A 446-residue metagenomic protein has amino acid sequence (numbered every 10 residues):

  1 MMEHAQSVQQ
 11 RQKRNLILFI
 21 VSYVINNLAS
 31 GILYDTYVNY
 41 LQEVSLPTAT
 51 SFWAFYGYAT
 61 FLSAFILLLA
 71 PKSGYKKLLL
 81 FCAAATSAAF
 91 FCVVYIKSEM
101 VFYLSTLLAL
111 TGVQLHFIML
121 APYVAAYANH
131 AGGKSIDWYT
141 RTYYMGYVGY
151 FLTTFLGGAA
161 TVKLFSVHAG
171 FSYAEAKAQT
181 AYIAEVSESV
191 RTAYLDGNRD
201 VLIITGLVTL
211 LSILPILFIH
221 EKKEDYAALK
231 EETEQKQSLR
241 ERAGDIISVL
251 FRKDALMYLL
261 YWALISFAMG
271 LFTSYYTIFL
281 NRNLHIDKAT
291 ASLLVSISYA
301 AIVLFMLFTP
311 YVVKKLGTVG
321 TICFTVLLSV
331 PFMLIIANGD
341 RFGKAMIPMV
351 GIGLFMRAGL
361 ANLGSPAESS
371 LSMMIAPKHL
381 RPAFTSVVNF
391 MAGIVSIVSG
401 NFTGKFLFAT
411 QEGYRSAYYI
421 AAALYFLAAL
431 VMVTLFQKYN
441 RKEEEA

Functional and structural regions predicted by a protein language model:
M1-K13, H220-L260: Juxtamembrane intracellular "pre-TM" segments in multi-pass secondary transporters
A5-T60, L256-L284, T290-L294: Helix-loop boundary and gating motifs at the non-cytosolic
S51-L69, S296-F308: Central cavity-lining transmembrane alpha-helices of secondary-active solute carriers, predominantly the Major
S63-Y75, F305-T318, L407-F408: Helix-to-loop junctions at the C-terminal end of transmembrane segments in multipass secondary transporters
A84-S98, L328-G343: C-terminal ends and interior cores of transmembrane alpha-helices in multi-pass membrane transporters/permeases
L115-N129, L363-A376: Intracellular juxtamembrane helix-capping segments at the cytosolic ends of symmetry-related transmembrane helices
V162-G206, K405-Y425: A membrane-interface helix-boundary motif in multi-pass transporters
H168-A184, H220-G244, R441-A446: Flexible cytoplasmic inter-helical loops of multi-pass small-molecule transporters
